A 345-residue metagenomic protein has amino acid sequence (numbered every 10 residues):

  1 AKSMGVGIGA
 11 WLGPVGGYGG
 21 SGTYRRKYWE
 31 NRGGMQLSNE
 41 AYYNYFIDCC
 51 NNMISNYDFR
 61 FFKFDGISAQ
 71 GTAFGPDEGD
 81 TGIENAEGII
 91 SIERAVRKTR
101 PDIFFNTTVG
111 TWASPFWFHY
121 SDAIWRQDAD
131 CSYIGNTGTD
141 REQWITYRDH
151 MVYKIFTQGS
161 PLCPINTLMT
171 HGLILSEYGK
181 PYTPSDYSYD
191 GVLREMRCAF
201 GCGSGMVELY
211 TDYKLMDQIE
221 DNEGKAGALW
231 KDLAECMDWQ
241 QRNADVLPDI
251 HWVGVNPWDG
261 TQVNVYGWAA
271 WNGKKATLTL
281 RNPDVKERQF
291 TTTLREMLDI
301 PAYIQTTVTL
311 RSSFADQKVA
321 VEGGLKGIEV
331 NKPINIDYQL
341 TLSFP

Functional and structural regions predicted by a protein language model:
K2-F59, G66-S68, A129, T137 (+1 more regions): Active-site-adjacent "subsite" loops/lids of carbohydrate-active enzymes
I8-L12, F62-F64, F105-T107, M206-L209: Hydrophobic faces of well-ordered beta-strands that scaffold small-molecule active sites in alpha/beta enzyme cores
G17-G22, T72-A73, G110-Y120: Flexible glycine/acidic-rich beta-alpha junction loops that bind and position SAM and/or redox cofactors in anaerobic
R26, E78-G79, Y120-W125: Short secondary-structure boundary/capping segments
Y28-I47, S68-A86, G179-D186: The substrate-binding groove and active-site-proximal loops of carbohydrate-active enzymes, especially glycoside
I47-R94, T107-W112, R194: Active-site and adjacent substrate-binding regions of carbohydrate-active enzymes
I89-K318, E329-Q339: Active-site-proximal substrate-binding groove within the catalytic cores of carbohydrate-active enzymes
F344-P345: Terminal connector regions
